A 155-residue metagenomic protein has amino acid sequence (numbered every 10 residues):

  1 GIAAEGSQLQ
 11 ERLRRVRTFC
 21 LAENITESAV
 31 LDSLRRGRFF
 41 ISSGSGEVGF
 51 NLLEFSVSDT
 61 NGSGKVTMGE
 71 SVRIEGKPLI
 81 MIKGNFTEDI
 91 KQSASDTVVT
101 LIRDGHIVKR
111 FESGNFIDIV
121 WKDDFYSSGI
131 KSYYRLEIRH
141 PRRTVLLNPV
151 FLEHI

Functional and structural regions predicted by a protein language model:
G1-I155: C-terminal functional module detector
